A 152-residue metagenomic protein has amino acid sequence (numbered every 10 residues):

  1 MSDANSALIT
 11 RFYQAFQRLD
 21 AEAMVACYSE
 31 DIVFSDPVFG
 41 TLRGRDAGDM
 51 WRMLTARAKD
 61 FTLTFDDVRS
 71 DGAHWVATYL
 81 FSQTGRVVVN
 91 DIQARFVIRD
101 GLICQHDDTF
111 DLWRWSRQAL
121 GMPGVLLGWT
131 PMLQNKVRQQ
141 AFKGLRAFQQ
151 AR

Functional and structural regions predicted by a protein language model:
M1-A26, E30, A141-R152: Short, low-complexity N-terminal intrinsically disordered segments enriched in polar/charged residues
M1-S2, G40, G85: Alpha-helix initiation/capping motif
A4, D46, V88: Soluble or luminal CAZymes and related metallo-dependent hydrolases
A7-L8, V38, F96: Short, contiguous strand/loop micro-motifs
I9, F16, Y28, A47 (+3 more regions): Hydrophobic alpha-helical core bundles mediating ligand binding, dimerization, or RNAP-core interactions
F12, M24-V25, I32, A47 (+3 more regions): Hydrophobic pocket/interface hotspot
A21-G72: A solvent-exposed, acidic/Ser-Thr-rich amphipathic alpha-helical stretch
T55-T62, D66-R152: A beta-strand edge to alpha-helix "cap/lid" segment located at domain peripheries
